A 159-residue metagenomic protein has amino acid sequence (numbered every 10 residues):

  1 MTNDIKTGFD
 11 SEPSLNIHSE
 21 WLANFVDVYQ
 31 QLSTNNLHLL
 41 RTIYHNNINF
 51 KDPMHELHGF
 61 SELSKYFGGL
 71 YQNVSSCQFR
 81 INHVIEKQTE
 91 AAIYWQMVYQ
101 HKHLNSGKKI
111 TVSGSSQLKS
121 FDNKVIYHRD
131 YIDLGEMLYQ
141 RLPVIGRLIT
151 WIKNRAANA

Functional and structural regions predicted by a protein language model:
M1-H38, T42, A159: Short, low-complexity N-terminal intrinsically disordered segments enriched in polar/charged residues
T2-D10, Q72-Q78, V84-A159: A beta-strand edge to alpha-helix "cap/lid" segment located at domain peripheries
I17-W21, E62, I110: Soluble or luminal CAZymes and related metallo-dependent hydrolases
N24, L39, E62, V144-R147: Exposed alpha-helical structural elements
L37-E90: A solvent-exposed, acidic/Ser-Thr-rich amphipathic alpha-helical stretch
